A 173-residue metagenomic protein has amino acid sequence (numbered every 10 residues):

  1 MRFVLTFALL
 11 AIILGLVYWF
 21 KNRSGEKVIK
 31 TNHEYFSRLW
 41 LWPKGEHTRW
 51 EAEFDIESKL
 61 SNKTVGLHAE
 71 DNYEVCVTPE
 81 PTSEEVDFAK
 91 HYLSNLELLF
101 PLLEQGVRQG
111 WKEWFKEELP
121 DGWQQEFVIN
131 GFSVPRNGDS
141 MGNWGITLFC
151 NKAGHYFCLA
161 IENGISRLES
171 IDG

Functional and structural regions predicted by a protein language model:
M1-L9: Feature marks short, highly hydrophobic, charge-poor N-terminal signal-anchor/signal peptide-like helices that anchor
G15-E34: Transmembrane-cytosolic junction motif
F20, F36-P43: Short, aromatic- and cysteine-enriched interfacial helices/patches that mediate contacts at lipid membranes
L41-H68, W123-A160: Amphipathic, interaction-prone secondary-structure segments
R49-S94: Short N-terminal mixed-charge amphipathic segments
V75, I146, S166-L168: Hydrophobic beta-strand residues in large extracellular and virion-surface proteins
D87-A153: Amphipathic protein-protein interaction modules
F157-G173: A short, surface-exposed interaction/processing loop segment used at functional sites
